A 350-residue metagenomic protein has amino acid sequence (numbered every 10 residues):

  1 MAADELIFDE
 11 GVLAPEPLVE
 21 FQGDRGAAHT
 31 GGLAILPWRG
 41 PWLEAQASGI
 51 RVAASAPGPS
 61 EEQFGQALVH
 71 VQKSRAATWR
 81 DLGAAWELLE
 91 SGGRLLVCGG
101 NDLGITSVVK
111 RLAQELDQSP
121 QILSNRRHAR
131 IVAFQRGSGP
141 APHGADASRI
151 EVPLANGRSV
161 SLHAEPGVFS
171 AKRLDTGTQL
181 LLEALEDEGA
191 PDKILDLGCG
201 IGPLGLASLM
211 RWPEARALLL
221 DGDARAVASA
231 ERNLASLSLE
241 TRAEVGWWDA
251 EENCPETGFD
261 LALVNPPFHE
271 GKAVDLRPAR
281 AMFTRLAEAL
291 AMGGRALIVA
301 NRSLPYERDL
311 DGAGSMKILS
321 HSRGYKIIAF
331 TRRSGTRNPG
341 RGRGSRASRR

Functional and structural regions predicted by a protein language model:
M1-R51, T176-V264: Conserved SAM/SAH cofactor-binding pocket of Class I
Q66-A76, L197-G200, L204, F259-K272: Conserved proline-anchored active-site loop of SAM-dependent methyltransferases that bridges a beta-strand
A77-A155, R349: N-terminal auxiliary segments of SAM/dcSAM-dependent transferases
W79-S91, A279-M292: A short glycine-rich, Lys/Arg-flanked "PGG" loop and its adjoining helix->strand segment in the class I
Q118-R127, H163-E165, S315-G324: Conserved S-adenosyl-L-methionine
R127-P191: SAM-dependent Rossmann-like transferase core, predominantly class I methyltransferases with a strong bias toward
A224-R225, L263-A287: Mobile active-site "lid"/loop adjacent to the S-adenosyl-L-methionine
A296-R350: C-terminal catalytic and target-recognition region of SAM-dependent MTase-like enzymes, primarily methyltransferases
